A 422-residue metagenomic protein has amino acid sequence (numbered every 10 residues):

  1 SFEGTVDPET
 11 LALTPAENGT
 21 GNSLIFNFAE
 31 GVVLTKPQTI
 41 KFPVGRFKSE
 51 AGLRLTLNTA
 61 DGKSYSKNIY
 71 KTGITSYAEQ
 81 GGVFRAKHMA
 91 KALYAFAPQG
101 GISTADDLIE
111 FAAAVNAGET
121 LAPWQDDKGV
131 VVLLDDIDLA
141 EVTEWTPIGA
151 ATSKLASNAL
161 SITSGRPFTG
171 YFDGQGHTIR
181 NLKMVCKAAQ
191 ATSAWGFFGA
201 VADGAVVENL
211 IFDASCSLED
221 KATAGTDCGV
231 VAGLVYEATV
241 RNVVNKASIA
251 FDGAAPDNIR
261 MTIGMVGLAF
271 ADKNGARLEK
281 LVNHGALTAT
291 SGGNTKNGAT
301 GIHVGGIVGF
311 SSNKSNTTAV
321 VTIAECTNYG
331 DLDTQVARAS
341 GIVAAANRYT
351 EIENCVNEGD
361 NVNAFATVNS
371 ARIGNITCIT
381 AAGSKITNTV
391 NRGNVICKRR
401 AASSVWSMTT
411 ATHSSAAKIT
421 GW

Functional and structural regions predicted by a protein language model:
F2-G73: Tryptophan-paired
L34-K36, F47-S49, A78, Q125-D127 (+1 more regions): Solvent-exposed loop and beta-edge segments used for protein-protein assembly and interaction
P37-T39, G81, V130, T178: Intrinsic-disorder/low-complexity, polar/charged segments enriched in Ser/Thr/Lys/Arg/Asp/Glu/Gln
K41, G52-T56, R85, V130-L134 (+1 more regions): Beta-strand secondary-structure signal
K67-T75, A150-T152, S403: Short, surface-exposed beta-strand/turn "edge" patches of beta-sheet domains
N68-L93: Extracellular beta-sheet/turn segments enriched in Thr/Pro/Gly and aliphatic residues
A90-W422: Surface-exposed repetitive/solenoidal architectures
